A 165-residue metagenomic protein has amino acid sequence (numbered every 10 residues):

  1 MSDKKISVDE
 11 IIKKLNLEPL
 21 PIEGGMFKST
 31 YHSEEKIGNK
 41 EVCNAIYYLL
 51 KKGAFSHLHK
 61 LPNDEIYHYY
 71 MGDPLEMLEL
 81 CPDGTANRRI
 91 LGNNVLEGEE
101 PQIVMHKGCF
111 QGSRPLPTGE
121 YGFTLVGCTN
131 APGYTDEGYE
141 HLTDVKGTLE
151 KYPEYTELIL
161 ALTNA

Functional and structural regions predicted by a protein language model:
S2-I103, G119-F123, P132-T135, H141-A165: Non-catalytic, conserved peripheral segments adjacent to functional cores
G98-R114: Conserved SET/PR-domain catalytic core that frames the SAM/AdoMet-binding pocket
F110, P115, P132-D136: Alpha-helix capping at helix-to-loop junctions
G127-C128: Acidic and generally charged, gly/proline-rich low-complexity regions
